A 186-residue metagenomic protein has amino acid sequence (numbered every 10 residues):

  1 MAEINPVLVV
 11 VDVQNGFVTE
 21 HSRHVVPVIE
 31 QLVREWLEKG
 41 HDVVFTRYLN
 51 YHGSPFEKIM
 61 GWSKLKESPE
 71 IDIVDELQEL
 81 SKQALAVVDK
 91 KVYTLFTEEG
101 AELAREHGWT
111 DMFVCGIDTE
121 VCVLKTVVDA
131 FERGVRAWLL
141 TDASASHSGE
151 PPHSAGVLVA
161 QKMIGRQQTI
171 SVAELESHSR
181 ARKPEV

Functional and structural regions predicted by a protein language model:
M1-V7, R34-K39, S63-V186: Active-site-adjacent betaalpha module
V9-V11: Short hydrophobic beta-strand that contains or immediately precedes a catalytic carboxylate
V13, R47-Y48, V92, T141: A cross-domain feature marking catalytic cores of carbohydrate-active enzymes and several ubiquitous metabolic/repair
Q14-H21: Short acidic, Gly/Ser-rich segments with clustered Asp/Glu that frequently serve as metal-coordination loops in enzyme
G16, Y51-G53, S146: Active-site loop signature of alpha/beta-hydrolase-fold enzymes
H21-W36: …and closely analogous acidic/polar surface helices at protein-protein or active-site interfaces in A-domain-like
W36-G53: Von Willebrand factor
P55-I59: Metal-dependent catalytic neighborhoods of phosphoester/phosphodiester hydrolases
